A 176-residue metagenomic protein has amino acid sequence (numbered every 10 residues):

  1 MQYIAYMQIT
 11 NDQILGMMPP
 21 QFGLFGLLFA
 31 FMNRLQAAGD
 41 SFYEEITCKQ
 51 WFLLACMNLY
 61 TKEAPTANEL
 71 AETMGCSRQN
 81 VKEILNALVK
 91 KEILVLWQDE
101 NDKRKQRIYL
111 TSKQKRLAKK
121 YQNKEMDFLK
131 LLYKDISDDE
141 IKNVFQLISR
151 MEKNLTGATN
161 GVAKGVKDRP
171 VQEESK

Functional and structural regions predicted by a protein language model:
M1-E44, K91-I93: N-terminal leader segment of winged-helix/HTH proteins
A5, N86-F145: Charged, amphipathic alpha-helical coiled-coil/dimerization segments
G23, F52-C56, R116: Pre-recognition alpha-helix immediately N-terminal to the DNA-recognition helix within helix-turn-helix or winged-helix
L28, L54-M57, I148: Hydrophobic structural patches
Q36-S77: N-terminal helix-turn-helix DNA-binding core of bacterial DNA-binding proteins
A67, L85-N86: Short, hydrophobic-biased segments on the C-terminal half of alpha helices that form "recognition helices"
N123-K176: Terminal interaction helix/tail motif
